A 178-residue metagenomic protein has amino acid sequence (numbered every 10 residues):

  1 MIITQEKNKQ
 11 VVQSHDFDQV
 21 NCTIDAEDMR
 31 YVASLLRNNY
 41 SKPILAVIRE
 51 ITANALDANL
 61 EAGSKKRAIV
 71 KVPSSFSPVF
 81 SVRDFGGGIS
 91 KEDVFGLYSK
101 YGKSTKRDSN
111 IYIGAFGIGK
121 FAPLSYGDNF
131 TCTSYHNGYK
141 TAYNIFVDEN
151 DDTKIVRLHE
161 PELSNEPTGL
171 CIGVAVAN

Functional and structural regions predicted by a protein language model:
M1-R67, E92-S99: Bergerat-fold GHKL ATPase/HATPase_c domain
D28, S75, F116: Short acidic loop-to-helix transition motifs that present clustered carboxylates
L36-N39, V70-P73, Y112, P161-S164: Replace "in large, NTP-powered and nucleic-acid-processing enzymes" with "in large, NTP-powered factors and other
R37-S41, L45, R83, G87 (+1 more regions): Alpha-helix N-cap/helix-initiation motif
I51-N54, V70, P123, I172: Conserved structural-core and active-site-/substrate-pathway-adjacent residues in large, well-folded domains of enzymes
L56-S109, N150-V156: Conserved beta-strand-loop-beta-strand hairpin that lines the nucleotide-binding pocket of ATP/GTP-utilizing enzymes
N110-N178: GHKL-type ATPase core
